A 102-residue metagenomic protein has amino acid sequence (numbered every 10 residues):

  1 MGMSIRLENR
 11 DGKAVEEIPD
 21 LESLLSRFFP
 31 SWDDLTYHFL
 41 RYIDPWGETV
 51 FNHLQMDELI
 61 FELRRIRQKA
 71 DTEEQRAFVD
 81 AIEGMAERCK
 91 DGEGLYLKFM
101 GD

Functional and structural regions predicted by a protein language model:
M1-D102: Acidic (Asp/Glu-rich) sequence patches and key acidic residues that form negatively charged surfaces used
